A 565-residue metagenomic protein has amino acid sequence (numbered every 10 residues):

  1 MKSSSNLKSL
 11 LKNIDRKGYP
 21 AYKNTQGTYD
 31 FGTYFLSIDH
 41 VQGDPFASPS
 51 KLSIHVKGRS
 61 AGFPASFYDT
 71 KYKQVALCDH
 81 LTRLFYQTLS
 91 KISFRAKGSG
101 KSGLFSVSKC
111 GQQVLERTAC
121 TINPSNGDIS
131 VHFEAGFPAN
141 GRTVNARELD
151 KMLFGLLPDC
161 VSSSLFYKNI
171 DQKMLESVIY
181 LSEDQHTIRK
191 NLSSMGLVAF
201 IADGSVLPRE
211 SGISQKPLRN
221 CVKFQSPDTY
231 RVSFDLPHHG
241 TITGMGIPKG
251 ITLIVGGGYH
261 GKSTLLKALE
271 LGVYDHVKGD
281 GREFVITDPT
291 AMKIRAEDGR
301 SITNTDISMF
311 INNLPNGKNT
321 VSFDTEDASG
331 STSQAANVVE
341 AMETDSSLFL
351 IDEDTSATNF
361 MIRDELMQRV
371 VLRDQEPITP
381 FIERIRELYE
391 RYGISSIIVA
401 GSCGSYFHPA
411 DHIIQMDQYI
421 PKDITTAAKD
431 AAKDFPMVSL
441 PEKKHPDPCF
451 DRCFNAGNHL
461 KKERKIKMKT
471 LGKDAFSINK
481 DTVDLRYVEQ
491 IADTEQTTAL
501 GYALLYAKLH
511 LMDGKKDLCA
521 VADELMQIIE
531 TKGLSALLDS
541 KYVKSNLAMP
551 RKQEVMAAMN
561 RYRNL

Functional and structural regions predicted by a protein language model:
M1-T187, N191-G196, L207: N-terminal accessory targeting/assembly segments
S193-A199, D203, Y259, L266-E297 (+1 more regions): Carboxylate/His-rich catalytic cores and anion/metal-binding grooves
P208-T243, K278, I286-A291, R295-I302 (+1 more regions): N-terminal pre-Walker A segment at the start of P-loop NTPase domains
I242-Y274: Glycine-rich phosphate-binding P-loop
R300, F310-S331, R363-I378: Flexible beta-alpha connector loops of hexameric P-loop NTPases
A341-I385, Y389, S402-H408, H412-K429: Conserved P-loop NTPase nucleotide-binding/switch module
M416-T497: Conserved P-loop NTPase
V483-L565: Terminal-proximal interaction/regulatory segments of ATP-powered molecular machines
